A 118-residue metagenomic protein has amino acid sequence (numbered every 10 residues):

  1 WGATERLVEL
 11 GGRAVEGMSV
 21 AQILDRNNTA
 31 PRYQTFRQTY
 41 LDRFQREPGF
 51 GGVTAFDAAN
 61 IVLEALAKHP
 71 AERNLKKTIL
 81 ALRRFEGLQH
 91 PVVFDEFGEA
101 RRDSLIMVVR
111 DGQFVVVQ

Functional and structural regions predicted by a protein language model:
W1-Q118: Extracytosolic ligand-binding ectodomains
